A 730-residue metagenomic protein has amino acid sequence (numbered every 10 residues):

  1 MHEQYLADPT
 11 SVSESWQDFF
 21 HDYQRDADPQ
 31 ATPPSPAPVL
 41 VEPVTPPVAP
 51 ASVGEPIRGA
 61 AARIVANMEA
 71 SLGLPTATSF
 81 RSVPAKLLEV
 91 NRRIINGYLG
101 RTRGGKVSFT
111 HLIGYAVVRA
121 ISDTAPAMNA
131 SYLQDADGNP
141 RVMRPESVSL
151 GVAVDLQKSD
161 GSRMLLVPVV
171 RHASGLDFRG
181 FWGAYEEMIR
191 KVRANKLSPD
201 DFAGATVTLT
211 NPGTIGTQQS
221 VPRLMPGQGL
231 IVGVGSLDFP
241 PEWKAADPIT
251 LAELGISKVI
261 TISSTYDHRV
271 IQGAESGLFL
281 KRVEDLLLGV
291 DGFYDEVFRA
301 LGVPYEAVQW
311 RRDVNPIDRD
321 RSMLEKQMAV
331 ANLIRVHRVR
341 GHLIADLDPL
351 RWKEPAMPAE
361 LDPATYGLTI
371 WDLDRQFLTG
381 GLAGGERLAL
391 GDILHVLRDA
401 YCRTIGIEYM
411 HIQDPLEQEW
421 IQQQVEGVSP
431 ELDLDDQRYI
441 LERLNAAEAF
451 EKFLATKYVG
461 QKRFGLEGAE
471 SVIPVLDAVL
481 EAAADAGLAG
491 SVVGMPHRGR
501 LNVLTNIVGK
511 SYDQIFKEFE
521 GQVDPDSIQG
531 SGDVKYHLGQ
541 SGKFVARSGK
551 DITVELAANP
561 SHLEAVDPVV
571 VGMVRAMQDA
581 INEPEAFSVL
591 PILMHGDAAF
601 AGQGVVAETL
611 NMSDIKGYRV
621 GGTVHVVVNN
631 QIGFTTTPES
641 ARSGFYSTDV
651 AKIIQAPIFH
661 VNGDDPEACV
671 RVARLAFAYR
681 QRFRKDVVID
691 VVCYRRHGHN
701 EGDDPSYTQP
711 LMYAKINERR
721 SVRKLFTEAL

Functional and structural regions predicted by a protein language model:
L6, P50, G54, R269 (+11 more regions): Hydrophobic alpha-helical scaffolding
D8, S15-D18, R25, P29 (+3 more regions): C-terminal catalytic/motor cores of large multi-domain enzyme assemblies
F19-D22, A203-L209, F298-Q309, L350-P355 (+4 more regions): A glycine-rich phosphate-binding loop feature that marks nucleotide/adenosyl-phosphate handling sites
Y23-V44, R311-S471, L488: Extended, charge-enriched "interface" segments that sit outside catalytic cores
I64, A449, F453-D513: Active-site pocket-lining segments that scaffold enzyme catalytic pockets across diverse folds
T217-S220, W243-A245, D348, L501-V508 (+5 more regions): Short acidic, glycine/serine/threonine-rich loops at helix termini
R375, T379, A383, Q514-P525 (+3 more regions): Phosphate/diphosphate-binding loops
V492-Q655, F659-G663: Cofactor-binding active-site loop characterized by glycine-rich and histidine/acidic residues
